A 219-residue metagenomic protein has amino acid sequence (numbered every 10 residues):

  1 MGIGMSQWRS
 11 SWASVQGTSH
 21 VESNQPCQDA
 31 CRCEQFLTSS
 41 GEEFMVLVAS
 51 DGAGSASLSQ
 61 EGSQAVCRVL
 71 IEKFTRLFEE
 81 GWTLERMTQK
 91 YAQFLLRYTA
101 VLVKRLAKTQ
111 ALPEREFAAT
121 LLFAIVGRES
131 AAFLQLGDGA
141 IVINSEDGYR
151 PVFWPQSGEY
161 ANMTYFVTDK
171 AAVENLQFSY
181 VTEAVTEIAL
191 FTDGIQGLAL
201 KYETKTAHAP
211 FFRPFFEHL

Functional and structural regions predicted by a protein language model:
M1-L219: PP2C/PPM-type serine/threonine phosphatase catalytic domain
